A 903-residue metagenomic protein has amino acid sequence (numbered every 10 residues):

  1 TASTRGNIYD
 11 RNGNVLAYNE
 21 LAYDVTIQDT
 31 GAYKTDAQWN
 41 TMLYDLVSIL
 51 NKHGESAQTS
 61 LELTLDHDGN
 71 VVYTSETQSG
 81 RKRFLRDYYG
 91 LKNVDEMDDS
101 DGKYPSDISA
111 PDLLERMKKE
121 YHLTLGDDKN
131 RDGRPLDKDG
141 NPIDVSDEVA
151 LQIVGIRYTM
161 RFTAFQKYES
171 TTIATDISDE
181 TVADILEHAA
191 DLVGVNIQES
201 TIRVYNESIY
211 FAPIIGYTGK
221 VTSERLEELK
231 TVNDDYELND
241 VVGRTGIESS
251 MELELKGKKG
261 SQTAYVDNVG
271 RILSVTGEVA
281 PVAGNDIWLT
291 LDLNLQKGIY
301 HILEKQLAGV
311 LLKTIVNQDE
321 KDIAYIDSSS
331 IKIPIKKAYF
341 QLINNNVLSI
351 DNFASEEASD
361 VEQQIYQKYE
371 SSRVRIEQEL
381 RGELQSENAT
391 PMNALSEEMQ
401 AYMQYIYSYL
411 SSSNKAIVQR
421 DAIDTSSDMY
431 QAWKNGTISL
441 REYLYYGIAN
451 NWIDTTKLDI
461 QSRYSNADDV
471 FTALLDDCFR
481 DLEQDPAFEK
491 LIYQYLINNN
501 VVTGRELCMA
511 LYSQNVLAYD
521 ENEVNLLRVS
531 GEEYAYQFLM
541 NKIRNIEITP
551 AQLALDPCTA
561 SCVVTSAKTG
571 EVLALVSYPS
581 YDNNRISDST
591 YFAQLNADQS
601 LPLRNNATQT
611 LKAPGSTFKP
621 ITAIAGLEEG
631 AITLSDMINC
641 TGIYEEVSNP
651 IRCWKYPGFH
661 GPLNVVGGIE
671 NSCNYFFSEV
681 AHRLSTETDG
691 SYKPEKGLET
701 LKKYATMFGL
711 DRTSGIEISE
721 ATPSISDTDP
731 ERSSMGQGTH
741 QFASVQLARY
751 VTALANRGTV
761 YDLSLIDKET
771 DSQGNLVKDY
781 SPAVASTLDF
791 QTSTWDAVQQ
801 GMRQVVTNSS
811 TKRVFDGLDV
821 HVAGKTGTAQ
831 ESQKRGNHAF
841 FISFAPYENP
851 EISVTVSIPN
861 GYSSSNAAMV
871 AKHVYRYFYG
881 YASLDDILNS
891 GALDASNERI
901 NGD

Functional and structural regions predicted by a protein language model:
T1-K542, L553-S561, A567, A681 (+2 more regions): Membrane-proximal periplasmic segments of bacterial cell-envelope enzymes, especially penicillin-binding proteins
G6-Y9, S200, N206, A212 (+9 more regions): Active-site beta-strand/loop architecture of penicillin-binding DD-peptidases
G13, L43-D45, I185, I214 (+8 more regions): Active-site SXXK
V25-Q38, S580-S600: A short, polar/charged loop-to-alpha-helix boundary motif
T26-T35, K167-T175, S200, D235-L238 (+9 more regions): Second-shell loop/turn segments in exported
N285-D286, K332-E377, R381, A607 (+2 more regions): Conserved catalytic neighborhood of penicillin-recognizing serine enzymes
N285-L291, A554-A560, A593-I621, L634-I638 (+1 more regions): Short active-site loop at a secondary-structure junction that contains or immediately precedes the catalytic residue(s)
N584-I586, F618, L627-V647, G758-E769: Short, well-structured active-site flanking segments
